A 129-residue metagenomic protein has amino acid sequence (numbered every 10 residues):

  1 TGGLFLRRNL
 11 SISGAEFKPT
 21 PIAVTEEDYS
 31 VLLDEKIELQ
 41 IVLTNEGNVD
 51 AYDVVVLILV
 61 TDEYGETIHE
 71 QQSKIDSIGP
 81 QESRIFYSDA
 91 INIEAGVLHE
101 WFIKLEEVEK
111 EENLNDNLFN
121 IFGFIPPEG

Functional and structural regions predicted by a protein language model:
G2-G129: Extracellular/luminal regions of secreted and cell-surface proteins that mediate adhesion/ECM remodeling
